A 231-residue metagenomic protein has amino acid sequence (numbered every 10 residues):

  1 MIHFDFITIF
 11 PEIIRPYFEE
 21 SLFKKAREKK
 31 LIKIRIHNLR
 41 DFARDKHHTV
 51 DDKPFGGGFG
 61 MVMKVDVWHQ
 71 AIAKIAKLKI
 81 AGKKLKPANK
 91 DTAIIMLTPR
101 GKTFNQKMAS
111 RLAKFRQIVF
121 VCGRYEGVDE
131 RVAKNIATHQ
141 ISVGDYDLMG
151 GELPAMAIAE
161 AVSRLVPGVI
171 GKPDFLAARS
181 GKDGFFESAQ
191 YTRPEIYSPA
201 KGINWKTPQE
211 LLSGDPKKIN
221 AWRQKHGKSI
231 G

Functional and structural regions predicted by a protein language model:
M1-A76, Q209, S213, K217-G231: N-terminal nucleotide/polyanion-binding subdomain common to many enzyme families
D5-I7, R35-H37, I95, I118-V119 (+1 more regions): Hydrophobic/aromatic beta-strand patches that form the interior of the parallel beta-sheet core in alpha/beta enzyme
S21-K25, S110-K114, N135-I136: Short, solvent-exposed amphipathic alpha-helical segments in soluble enzyme and RNA/protein-processing domains
R40-D45, K102, D147-G150: A short acidic, often aromatic-flanked loop/helix-cap motif at beta-alpha or helix-coil junctions that lines enzyme
V50, F55, F104, L112 (+3 more regions): Short clusters of hydrophobic/aromatic residues that line enzyme substrate/ligand-binding pockets
M63-R124: S-adenosyl-L-methionine/SAH cofactor-binding core of RNA-modifying enzymes
V128, V132-D174, R179: Structured adenosyl-cofactor binding patch, chiefly the S-adenosyl-L-methionine
L153, L165-Q209: Internal, active-site/partner-interface "lid" segment
